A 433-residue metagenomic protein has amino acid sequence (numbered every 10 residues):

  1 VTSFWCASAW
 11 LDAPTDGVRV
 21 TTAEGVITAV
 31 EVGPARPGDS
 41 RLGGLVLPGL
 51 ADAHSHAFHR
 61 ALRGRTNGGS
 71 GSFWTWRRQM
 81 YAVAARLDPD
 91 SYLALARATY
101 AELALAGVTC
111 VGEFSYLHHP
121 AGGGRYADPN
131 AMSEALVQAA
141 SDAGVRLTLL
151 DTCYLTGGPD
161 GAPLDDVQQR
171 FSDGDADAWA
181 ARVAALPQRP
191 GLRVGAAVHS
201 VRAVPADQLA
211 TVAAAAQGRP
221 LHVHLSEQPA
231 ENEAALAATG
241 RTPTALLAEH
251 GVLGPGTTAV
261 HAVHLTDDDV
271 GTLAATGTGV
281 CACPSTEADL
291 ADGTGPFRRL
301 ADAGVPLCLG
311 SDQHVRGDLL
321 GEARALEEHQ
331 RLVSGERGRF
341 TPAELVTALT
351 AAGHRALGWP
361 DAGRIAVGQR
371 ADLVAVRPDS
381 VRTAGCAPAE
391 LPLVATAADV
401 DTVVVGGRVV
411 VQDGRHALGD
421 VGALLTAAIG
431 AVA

Functional and structural regions predicted by a protein language model:
V1-A35, L45-V46: N-terminal metal-binding scaffold of metallo-dependent hydrolase/deaminase domains
P48-R60, P220-E227: Histidine-centered catalytic micro-motifs
A61-L95, P120-P129, T156-A176, P229-G254 (+2 more regions): Active-site gating loops and adjacent loop-to-helix segments of metal-dependent hydrolytic enzymes
G64-R146, D177-R189, T426-A433: Alpha-helical scaffold segments that flank or form the walls of functional sites
G124-V260: Metal-coordinating catalytic core of metallo-dependent amide/deamination hydrolases
A215-P220, V252-P255, T272-C281, D302-L307 (+1 more regions): Glycine-enriched alpha-helix->loop->beta-strand junction motifs that scaffold or abut catalytic
E249-V252, G256, R298-S380, V394-T396: His/Asp/Glu-enriched, well-ordered alpha-helical/loop segment that forms or immediately abuts the divalent-metal
R370-T426: C-terminal cap of metal-dependent C-N hydrolases
